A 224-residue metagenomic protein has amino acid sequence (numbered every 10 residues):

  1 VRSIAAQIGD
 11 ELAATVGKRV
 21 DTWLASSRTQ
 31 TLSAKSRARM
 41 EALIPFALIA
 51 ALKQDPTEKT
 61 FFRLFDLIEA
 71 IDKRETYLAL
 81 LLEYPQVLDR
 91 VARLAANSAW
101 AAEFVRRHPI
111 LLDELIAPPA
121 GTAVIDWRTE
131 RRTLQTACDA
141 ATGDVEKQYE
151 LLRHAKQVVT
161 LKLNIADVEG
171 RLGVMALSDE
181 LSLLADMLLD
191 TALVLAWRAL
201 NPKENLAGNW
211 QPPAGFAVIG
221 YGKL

Functional and structural regions predicted by a protein language model:
V1-L224: Non-catalytic regulatory/linker segments of enzymes
